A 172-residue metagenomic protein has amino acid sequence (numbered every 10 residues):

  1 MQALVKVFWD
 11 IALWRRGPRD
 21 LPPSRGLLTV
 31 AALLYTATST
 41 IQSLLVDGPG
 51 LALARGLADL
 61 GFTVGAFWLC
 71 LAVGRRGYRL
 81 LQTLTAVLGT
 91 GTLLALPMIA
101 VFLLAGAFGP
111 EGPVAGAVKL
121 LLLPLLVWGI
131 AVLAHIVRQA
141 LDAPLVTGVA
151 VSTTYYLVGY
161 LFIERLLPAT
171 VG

Functional and structural regions predicted by a protein language model:
M1-T85, G91: Selected alpha-helical membrane-embedding segments in polytopic membrane proteins
P23-V30, L88, V101-F102, Y155-Y156 (+1 more regions): Residue-level signal for alpha-helical context at structural boundaries
G26, R75, A107, V158-Y160: Residue-level signature of transmembrane alpha-helix interfaces in integral membrane proteins
A31-T38, G109-P113, I163-L166: Alpha-helix boundary/capping detector
T36-I41, A95-L96, Y155-F162: Aromatic-anchored segments of alpha-helical transmembrane domains
A37, L44-V46, L103-F108, T170-G172: Short, intrinsically disordered/low-complexity patches at protein termini and at juxtamembrane boundaries
P49-F67, V87, G91-Y155: Selective recognition of hydrophobic, aromatic-rich stretches within alpha-helical transmembrane segments of polytopic
Y160-G172: Juxtamembrane boundary at the C-terminal end of a transmembrane helix
